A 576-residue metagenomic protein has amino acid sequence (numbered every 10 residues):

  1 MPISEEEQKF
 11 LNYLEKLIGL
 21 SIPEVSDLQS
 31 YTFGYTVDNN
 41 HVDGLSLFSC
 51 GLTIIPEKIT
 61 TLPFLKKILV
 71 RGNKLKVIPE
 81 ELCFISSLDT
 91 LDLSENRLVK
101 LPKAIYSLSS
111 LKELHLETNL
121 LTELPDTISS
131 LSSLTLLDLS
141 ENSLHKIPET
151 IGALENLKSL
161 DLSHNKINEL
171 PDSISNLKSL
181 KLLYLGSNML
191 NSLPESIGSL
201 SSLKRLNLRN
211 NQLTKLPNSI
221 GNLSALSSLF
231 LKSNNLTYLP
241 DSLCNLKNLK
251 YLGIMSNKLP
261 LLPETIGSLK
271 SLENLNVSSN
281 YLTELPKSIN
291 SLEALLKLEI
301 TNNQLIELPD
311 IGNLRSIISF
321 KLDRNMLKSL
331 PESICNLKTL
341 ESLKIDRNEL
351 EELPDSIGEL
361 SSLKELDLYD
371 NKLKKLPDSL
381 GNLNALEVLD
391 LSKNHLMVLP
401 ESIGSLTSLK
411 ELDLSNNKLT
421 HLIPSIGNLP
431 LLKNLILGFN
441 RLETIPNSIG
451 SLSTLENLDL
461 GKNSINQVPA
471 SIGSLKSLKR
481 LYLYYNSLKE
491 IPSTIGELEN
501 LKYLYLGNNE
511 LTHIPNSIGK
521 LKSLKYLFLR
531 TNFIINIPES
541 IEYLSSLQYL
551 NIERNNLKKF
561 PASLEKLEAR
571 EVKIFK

Functional and structural regions predicted by a protein language model:
Q8, L17-K76: LRR N-terminal entry segment and analogous cap-like coil->beta motifs
N39, T60-F64, C83-L88, Y106-L111 (+20 more regions): Leucine-rich repeat
L45-L47, I68-V70, L91-L93, L114-L116 (+20 more regions): Conserved hydrophobic beta-strand positions in leucine-rich repeat
I55-E57, I78-E81, L101-K103, L124-D126 (+19 more regions): The feature encodes a structural signal of leucine-rich repeats
G72-V77, E81-T118, T122, L136-D138 (+1 more regions): A generic tandem-repeat structural signature
S86, V99, S109, T122 (+24 more regions): Extended, serine/threonine/proline-rich low-complexity intrinsically disordered regions
P538-K576: Leucine-rich solenoid repeat scaffolds
